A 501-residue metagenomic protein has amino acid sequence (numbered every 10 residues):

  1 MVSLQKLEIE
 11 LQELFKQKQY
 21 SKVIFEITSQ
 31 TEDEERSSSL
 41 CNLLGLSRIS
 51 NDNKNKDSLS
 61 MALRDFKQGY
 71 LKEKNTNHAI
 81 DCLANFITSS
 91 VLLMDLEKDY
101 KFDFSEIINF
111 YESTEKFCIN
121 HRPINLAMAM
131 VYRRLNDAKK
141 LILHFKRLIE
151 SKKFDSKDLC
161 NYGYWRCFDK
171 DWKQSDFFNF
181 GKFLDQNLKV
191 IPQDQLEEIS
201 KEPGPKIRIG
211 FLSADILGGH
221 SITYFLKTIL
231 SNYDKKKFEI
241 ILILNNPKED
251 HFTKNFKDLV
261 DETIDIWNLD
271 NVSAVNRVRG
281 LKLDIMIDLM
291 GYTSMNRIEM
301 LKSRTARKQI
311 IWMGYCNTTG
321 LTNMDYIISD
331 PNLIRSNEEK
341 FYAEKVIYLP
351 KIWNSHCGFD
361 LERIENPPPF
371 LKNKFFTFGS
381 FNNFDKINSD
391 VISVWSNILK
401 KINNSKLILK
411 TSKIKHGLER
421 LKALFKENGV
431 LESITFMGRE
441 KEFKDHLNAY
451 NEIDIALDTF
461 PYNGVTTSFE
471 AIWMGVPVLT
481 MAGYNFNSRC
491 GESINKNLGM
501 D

Functional and structural regions predicted by a protein language model:
M1-F375, N383, S393, E427-V430 (+4 more regions): Alpha-helical solenoid repeat scaffolds of the TPR/TPR-like class and their adjacent stem/linker regions that mediate
L159-C160, L283, K374, L399-S405 (+2 more regions): Short acidic (Asp/Glu) and glycine-rich catalytic loops that position anionic groups and cofactors
K227, D250-K254, I392, K415-K422 (+1 more regions): Short, surface-exposed alpha-helical segments at coil->helix boundaries
K237-E239, S396-E427, L431-E432: A conserved nucleotide-sugar
D265-I266, N382-I387, S412-I414, K441 (+3 more regions): Short, contiguous acidic/charged loop-to-helix segments that flank catalytic cores in large enzymes
V275, S396-L399, K422, L447 (+1 more regions): Generic hydrophobic alpha-helical scaffold/packing signal
N448, I455, T459-D501: Catalytic binding pocket for nucleotide-activated donors in carbohydrate/polymer assembly enzymes
